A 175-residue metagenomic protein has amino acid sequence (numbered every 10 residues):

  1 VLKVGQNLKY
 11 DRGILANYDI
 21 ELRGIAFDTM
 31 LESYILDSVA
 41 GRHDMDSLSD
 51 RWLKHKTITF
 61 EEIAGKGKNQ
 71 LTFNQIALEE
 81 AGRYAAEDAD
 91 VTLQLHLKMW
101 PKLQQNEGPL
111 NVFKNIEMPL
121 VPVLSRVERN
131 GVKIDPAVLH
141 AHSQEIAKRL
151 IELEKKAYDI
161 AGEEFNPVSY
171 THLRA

Functional and structural regions predicted by a protein language model:
V1-Q105, I116, L124: Active-site-proximal helix-loop-helix substrate-binding element of RNase H-like nuclease domains
F73, P119-A147: Short His/Asp/Glu-rich catalytic/ion-coordination signatures at enzyme active sites or charged loops
H96, W100, L124-V127, G131 (+2 more regions): A structural signal for well-ordered alpha-helices, especially hydrophobic packing surfaces of coiled-coils
N166-P167: Short, charged alpha-helical motifs in flexible N/C-terminal segments and linkers
T171-A175: Conserved small/polar residues in nucleotide/adenosyl-binding loops
